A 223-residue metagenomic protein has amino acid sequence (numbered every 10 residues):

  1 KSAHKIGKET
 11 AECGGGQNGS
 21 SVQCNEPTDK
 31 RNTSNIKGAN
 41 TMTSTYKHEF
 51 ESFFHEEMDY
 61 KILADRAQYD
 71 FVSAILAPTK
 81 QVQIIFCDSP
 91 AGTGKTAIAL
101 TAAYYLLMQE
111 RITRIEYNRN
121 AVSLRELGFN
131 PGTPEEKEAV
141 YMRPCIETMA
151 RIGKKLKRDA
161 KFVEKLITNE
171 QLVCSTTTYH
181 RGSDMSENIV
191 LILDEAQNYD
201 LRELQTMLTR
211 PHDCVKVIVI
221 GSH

Functional and structural regions predicted by a protein language model:
K1, K5-K8, G14-T41: Short, Lys/Arg-enriched N-terminal segments with co-localized hydrophobic residues within the first ~10-30 amino acids
M42-M58: Charged, amphipathic alpha-helical linker segments immediately N-terminal to NTP-binding catalytic cores
Y60-T79: N-terminal pre-P-loop "Q-motif" helix
K80-I85: Pre-Walker A (Motif I) flank of P-loop NTPase domains
F86-K161: Conserved P-loop
T168-I192, Q197-Q205: Conserved RecA-like ASCE ATPase "motif II neighborhood" in helicase/translocase motors
D194, K216-S222: Structural recognition of the conserved hydrophobic beta-strand(s) that form the central parallel beta-sheet of P-loop
Q205-I218: Conserved catalytic/switch belt of AAA+ P-loop NTPases
